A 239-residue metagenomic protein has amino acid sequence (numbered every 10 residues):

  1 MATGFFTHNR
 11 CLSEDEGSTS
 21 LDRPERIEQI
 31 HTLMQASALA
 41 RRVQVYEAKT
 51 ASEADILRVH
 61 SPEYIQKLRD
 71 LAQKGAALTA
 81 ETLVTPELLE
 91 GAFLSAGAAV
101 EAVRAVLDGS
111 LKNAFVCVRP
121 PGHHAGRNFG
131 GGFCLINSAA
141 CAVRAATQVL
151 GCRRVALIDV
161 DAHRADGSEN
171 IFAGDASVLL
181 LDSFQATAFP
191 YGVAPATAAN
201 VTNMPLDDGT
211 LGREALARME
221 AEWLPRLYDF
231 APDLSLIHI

Functional and structural regions predicted by a protein language model:
A2-A146, C152-R153, P205: Metal-dependent C-N hydrolase catalytic cores
V100, R104, F115-L236: Conserved alpha-helical scaffold segments that buttress catalytic/binding sites
I239: Calmodulin-binding IQ motif helices
